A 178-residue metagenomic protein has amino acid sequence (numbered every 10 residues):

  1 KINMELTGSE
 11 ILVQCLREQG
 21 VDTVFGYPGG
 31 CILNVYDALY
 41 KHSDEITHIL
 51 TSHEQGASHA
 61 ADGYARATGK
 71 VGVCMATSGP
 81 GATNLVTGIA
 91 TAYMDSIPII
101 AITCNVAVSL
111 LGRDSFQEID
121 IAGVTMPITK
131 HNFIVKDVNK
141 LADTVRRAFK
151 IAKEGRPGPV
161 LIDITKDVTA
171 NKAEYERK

Functional and structural regions predicted by a protein language model:
I2-K178: N-terminal alpha/beta PP-like core and its mobile active-site loop of ThDP/TPP-dependent enzymes
